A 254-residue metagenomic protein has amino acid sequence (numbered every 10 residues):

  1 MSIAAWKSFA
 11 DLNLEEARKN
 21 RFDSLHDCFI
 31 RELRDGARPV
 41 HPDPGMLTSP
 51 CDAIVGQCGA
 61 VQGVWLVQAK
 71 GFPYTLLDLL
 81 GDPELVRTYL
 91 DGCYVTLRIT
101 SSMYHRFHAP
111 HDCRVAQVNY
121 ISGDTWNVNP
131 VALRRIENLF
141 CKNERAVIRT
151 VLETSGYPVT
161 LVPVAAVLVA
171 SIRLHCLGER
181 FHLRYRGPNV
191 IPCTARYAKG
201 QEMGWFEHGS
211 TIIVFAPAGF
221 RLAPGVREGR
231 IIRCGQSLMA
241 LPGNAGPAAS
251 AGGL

Functional and structural regions predicted by a protein language model:
M1-L254: Contiguous, well-folded functional domains in the mature portion of proteins
